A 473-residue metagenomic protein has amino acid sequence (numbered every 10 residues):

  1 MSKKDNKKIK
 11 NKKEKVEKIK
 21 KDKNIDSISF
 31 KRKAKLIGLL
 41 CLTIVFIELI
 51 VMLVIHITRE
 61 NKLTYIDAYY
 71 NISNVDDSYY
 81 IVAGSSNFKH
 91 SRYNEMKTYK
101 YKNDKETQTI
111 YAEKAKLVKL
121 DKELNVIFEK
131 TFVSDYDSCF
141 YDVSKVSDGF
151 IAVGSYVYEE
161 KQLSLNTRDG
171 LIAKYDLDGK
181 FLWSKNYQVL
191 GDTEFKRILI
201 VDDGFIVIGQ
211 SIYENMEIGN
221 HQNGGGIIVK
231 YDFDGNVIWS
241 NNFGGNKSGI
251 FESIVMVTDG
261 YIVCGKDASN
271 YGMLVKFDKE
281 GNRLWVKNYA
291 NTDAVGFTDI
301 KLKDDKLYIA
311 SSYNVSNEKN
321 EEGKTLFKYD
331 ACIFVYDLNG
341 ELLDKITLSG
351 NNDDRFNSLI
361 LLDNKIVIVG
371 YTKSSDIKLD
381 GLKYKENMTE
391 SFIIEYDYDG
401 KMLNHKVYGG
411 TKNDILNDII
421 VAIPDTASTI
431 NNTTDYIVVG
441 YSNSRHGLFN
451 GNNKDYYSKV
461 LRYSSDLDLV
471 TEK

Functional and structural regions predicted by a protein language model:
M1-K23: N-terminal targeting leaders characterized by basic, low-complexity, disordered sequences that direct proteins
K7, N11, D26-F30, M216 (+1 more regions): Intrinsically disordered, low-complexity segments used for protein-protein interactions
K13, K20-K23, S29-R32, S147 (+3 more regions): N-terminal regions of proteins, emphasizing targeting and processing segments when present
D26-F46: N-terminal Sec-pathway targeting helices
V51-K473: A sequence-level/structural motif corresponding to short, flexible coil/turn segments enriched in small polar residues
